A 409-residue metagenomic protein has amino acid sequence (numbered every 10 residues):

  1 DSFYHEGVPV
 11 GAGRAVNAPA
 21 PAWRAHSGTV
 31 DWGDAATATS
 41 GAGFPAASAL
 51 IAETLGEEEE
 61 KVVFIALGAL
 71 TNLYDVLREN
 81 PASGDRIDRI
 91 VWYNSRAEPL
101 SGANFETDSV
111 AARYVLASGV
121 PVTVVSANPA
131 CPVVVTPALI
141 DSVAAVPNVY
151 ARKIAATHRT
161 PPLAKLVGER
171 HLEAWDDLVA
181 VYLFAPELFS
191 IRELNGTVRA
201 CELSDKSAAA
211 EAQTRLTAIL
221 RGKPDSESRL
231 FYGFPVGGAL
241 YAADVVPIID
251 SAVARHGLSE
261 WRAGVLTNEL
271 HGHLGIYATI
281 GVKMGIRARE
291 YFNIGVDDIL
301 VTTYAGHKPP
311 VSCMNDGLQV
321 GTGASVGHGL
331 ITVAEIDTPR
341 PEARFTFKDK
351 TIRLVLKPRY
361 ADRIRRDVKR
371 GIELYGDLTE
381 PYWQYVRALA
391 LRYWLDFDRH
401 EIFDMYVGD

Functional and structural regions predicted by a protein language model:
D1-G233, G408: N-terminal acidic, glycine/proline-rich low-complexity segments
L172-V181, H273-K283: Active-site nucleophilic cysteine motif
K206-A210, A278, K308: Generic detection of long, well-ordered alpha-helical segments
G222-L274, I280-D409: Non-transmembrane, aqueous-exposed alpha-helical and coiled segments at domain scale
